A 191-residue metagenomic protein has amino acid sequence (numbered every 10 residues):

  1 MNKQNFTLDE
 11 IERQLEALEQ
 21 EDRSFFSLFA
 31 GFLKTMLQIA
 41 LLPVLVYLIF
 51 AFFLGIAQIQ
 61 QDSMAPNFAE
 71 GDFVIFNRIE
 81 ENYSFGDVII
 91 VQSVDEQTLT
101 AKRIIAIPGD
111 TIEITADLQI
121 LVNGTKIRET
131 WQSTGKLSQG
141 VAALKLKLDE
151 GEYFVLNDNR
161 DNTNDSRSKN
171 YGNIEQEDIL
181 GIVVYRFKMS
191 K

Functional and structural regions predicted by a protein language model:
M1-L99, K169, I174-K191: Protein maturation boundaries and topogenic segments
Q60-Q61, F76-N77, A106, Q139-A143: A generic local structural motif
G71-D72, D87, D110, E152 (+1 more regions): Structural motif
E81-V122, I127: Extracytoplasmic/periplasmic/luminal assembly and interaction segments in envelope/secretory/respiratory proteins
G109-T115, G135-A142: Short, surface-exposed linear segments at secondary-structure transitions and domain or protein termini
V122-G140: PP2C/PPM family metal-dependent serine/threonine protein phosphatase catalytic domain, recognizing the conserved
G140-K191: Beta-strand-rich cores of mature extracytoplasmic or soluble domains
